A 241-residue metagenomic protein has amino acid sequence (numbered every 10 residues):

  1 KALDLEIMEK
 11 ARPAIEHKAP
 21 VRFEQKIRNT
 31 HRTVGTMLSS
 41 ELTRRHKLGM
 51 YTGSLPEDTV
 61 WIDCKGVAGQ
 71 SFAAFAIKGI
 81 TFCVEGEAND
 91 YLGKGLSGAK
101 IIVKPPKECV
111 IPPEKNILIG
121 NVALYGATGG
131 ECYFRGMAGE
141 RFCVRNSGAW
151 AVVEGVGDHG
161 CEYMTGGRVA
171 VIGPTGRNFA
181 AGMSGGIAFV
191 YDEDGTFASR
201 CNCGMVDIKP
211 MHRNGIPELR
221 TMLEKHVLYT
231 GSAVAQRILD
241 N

Functional and structural regions predicted by a protein language model:
K1-N241: Long, distal/terminal scaffolding or interaction modules with repetitive or compositionally biased sequence
